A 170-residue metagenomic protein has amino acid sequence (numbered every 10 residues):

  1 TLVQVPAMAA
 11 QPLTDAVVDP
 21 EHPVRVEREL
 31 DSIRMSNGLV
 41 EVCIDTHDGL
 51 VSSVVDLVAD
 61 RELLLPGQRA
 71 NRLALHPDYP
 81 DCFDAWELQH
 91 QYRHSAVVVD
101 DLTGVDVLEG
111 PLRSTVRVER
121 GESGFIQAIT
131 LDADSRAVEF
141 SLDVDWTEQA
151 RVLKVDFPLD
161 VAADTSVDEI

Functional and structural regions predicted by a protein language model:
T1-V144, E148-V155: Catalytic and substrate-binding regions of extracellular carbohydrate-active enzymes, especially polysaccharide lyases
F157-I170: Polysaccharide-binding surfaces and accessory modules of carbohydrate-active proteins
